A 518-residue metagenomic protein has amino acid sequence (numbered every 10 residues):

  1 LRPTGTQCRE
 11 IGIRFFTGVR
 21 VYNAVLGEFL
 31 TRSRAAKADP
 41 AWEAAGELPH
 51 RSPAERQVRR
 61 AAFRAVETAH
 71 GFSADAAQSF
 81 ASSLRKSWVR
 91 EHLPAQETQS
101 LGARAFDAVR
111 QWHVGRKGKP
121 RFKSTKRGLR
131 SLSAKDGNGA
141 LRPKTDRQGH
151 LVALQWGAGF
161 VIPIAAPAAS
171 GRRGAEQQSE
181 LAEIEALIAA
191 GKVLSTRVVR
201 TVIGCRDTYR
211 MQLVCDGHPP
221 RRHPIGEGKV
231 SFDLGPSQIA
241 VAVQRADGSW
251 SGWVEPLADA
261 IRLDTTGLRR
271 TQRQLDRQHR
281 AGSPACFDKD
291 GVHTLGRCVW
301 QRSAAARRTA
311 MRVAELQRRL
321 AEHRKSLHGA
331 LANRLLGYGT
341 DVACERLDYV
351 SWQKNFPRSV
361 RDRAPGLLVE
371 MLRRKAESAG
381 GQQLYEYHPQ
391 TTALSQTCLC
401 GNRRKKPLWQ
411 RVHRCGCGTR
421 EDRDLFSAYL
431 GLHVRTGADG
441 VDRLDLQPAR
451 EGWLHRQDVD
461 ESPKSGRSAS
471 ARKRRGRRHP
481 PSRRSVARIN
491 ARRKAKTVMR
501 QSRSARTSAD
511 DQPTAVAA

Functional and structural regions predicted by a protein language model:
L1-E97, A495, A517: Gly/serine-rich nucleotide phosphate-binding loop at the start of the catalytic core of nucleotide/ADP-ribose-handling
P3, Q7, R90, P94 (+15 more regions): Hydrophobic/basic alpha-helical segments enriched in Actinobacteria
T6, E10-T17, L93-E97, D146 (+3 more regions): Short alpha-helix boundary/capping segments
I13-F16, R20, Q99, A103 (+4 more regions): Short, well-ordered alpha-helical segments
L26-S33, K37, V109-P120, G380: Long, hydrophobic, amphipathic alpha-helical segments used as structural scaffolds
A38-P53, K119-A140, V292-T294, R450-S468: Amphipathic alpha-helical surface "interface" segments used for docking/oligomerization or membrane association within
E47-G204, D362: Acidic carboxylate diad motif detector
D207-A518: Positively charged, helix-rich recognition surfaces that bind polyanionic ligands
